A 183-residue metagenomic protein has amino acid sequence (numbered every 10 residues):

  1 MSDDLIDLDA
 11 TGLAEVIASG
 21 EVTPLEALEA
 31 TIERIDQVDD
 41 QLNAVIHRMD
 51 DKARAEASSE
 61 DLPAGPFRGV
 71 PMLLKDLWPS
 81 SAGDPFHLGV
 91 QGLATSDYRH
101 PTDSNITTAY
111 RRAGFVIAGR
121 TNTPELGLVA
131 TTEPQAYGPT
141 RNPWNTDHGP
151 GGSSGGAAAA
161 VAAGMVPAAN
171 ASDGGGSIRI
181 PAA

Functional and structural regions predicted by a protein language model:
S2-G174: Gly/Ser-rich catalytic/binding loops embedded in alpha/beta enzyme cores
S172-A183: Glycine/threonine-rich beta-strand-loop-alpha-helix active-site module that forms ligand/phosphate-binding
